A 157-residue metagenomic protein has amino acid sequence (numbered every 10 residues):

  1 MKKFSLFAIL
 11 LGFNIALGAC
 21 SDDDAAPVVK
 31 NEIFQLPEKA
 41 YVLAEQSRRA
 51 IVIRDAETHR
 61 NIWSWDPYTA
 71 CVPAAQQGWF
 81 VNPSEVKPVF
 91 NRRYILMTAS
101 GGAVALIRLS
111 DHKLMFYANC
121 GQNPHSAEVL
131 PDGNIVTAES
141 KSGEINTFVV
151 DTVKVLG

Functional and structural regions predicted by a protein language model:
M1-F4: Positively charged n-region of N-terminal signal peptides that target proteins for export
L6-I15: Hydrophobic helical h-region of N-terminal Sec-dependent signal peptides in bacterial secretory/periplasmic proteins
L17-A19: C-terminal motif of bacterial Sec signal peptides marking the signal peptidase cleavage site
S21-D23: Bacterial signal peptide processing site
A26-G157: Secretory-pathway ectodomains
